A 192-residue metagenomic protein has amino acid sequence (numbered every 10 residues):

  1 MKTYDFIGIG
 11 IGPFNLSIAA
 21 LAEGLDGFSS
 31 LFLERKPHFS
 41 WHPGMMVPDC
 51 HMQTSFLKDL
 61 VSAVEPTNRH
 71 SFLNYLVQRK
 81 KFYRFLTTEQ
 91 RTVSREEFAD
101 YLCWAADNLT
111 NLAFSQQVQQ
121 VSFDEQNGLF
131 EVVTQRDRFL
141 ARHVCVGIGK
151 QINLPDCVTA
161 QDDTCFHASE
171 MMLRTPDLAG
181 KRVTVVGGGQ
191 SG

Functional and structural regions predicted by a protein language model:
M1-F14, A179-G189: Beta1/beta-strand and adjacent pyrophosphate-binding region of the FAD-binding site in flavoprotein oxidoreductases
I7-I9, A19-M46: Glycine-rich FAD pyrophosphate-binding loop
I7-I9, V118, V132, R138-I152 (+1 more regions): Short hydrophobic core segments
N15, F39, Q120, Q151-I152 (+1 more regions): Glycine-rich nucleotide phosphate-binding loop and flanking beta-alpha elements of Rossmann-like dinucleotide-binding
L33-A99: Glycine-rich active-site loop/strand segments that organize a redox cofactor
S94, I148-G192: Glycine-rich dinucleotide-binding loop and its adjacent helix/turn
R95-A113, V118, G147-I152: Helical element adjacent to the flavin cofactor pocket in flavoenzyme catalytic cores
F114-F130: A conserved short coil-to-beta-strand element within the FAD-binding core of flavoproteins
